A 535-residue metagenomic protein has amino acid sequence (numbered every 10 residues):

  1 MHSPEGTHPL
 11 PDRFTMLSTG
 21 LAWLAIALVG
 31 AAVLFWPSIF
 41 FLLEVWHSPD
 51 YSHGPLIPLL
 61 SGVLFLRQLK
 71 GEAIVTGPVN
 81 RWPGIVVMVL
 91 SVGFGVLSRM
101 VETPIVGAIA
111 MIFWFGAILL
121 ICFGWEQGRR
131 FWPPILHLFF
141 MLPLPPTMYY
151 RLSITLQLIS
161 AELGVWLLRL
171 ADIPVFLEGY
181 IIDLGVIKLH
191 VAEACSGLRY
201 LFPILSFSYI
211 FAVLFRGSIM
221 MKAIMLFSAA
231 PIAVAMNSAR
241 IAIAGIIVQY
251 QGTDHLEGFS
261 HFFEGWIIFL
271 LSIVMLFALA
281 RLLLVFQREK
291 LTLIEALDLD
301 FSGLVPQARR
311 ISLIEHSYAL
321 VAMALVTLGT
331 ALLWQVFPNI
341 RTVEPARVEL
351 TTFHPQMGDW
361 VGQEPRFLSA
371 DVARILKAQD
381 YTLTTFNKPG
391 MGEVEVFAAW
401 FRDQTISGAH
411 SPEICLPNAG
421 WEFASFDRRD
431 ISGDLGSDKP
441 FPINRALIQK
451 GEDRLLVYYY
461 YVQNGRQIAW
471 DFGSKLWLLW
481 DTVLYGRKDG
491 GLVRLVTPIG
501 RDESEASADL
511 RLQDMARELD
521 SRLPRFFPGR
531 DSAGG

Functional and structural regions predicted by a protein language model:
H2-G535: Hydrophobic N-terminal alpha-helices or hydrophobic patches in metabolic proteins across all domains of life
